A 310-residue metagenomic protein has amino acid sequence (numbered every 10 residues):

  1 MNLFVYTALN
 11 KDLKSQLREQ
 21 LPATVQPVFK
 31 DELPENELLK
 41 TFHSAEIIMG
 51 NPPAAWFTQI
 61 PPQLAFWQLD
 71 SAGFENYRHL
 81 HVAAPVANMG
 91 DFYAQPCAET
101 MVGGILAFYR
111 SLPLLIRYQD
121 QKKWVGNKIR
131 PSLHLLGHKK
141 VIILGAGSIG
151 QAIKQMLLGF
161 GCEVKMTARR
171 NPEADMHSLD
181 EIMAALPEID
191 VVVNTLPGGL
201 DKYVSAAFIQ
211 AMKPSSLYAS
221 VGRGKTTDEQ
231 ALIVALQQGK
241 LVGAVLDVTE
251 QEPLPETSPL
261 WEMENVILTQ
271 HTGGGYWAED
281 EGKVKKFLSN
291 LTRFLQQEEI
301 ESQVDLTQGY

Functional and structural regions predicted by a protein language model:
M1-A45: N-terminal glycine-/charge-rich "phosphate-binding" loop or analogous flexible N-terminal tail
E32-T41, A55-T58, E173-I189: Short acidic low-complexity segments
S44-Q119: Phosphate/diphosphate ligand-binding glycine-rich loop within oxidoreductases
P61-A65, V82-P85, C162, P214-S216 (+1 more regions): A short helix->loop->beta-strand "cap" motif at the edges of active sites that frequently abuts
I116-A152: Glycine-rich NAD(P)-binding loop of Rossmann-like domains
G159-D175: NAD(P)-binding Rossmann-fold cofactor-contacting core
N171-P259: Rossmann-like adenosine-cofactor binding region
V221-Y310: Rossmann-like dinucleotide-binding domain for NAD(H)/NADP(H)
